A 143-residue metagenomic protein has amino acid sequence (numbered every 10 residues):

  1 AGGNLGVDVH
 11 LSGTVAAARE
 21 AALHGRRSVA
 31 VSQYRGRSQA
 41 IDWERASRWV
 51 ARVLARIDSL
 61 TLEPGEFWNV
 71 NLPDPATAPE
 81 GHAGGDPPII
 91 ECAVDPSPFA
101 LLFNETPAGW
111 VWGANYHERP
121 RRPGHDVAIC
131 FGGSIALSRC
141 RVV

Functional and structural regions predicted by a protein language model:
A1, V31-Y34, L72: Active-site-proximal beta-strand/loop segments in catalytic clefts of secreted hydrolases
A1-G2, H117: General secondary-structure edge motif
G3-S12: Glycine/threonine-rich flexible loop motifs
L11-V15, E44: Short, conserved loop/turn and helix-capping segments at secondary-structure boundaries that abut family-defining
A17-A21: Hydrophobic/aromatic ligand-binding patch that stacks against planar heteroaromatic rings of cofactors or nucleotides
A22-R45: Glycine-rich phosphate/pyrophosphate-binding loops and their adjacent beta-strand/loop elements at enzyme active sites
W43-V143: Electrostatically charged, flexible surface regions
